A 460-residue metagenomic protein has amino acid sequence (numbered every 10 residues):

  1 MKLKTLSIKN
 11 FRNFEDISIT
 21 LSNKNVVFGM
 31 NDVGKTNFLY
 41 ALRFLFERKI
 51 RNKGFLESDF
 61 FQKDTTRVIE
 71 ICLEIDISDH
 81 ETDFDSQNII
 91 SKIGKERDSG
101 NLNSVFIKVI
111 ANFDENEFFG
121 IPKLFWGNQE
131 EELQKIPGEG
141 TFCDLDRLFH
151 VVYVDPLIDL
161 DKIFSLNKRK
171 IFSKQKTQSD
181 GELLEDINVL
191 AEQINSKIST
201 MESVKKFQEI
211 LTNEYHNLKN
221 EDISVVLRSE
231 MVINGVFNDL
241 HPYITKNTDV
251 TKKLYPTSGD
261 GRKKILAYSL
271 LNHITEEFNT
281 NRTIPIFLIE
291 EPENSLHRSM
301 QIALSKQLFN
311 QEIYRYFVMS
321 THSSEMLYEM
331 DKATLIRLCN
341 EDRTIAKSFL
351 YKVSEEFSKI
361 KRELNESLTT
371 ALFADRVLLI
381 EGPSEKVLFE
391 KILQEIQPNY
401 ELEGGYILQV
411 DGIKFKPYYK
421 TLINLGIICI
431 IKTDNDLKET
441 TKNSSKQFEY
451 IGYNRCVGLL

Functional and structural regions predicted by a protein language model:
M1-E47, K53, P242-L368, V387: Switch/communication elements of ASCE P-loop NTPase nucleotide-binding domains
I19-T20, Q62-R67, D98-L102, F113 (+8 more regions): Conserved catalytic network of the ASCE P-loop NTPase/AAA+ motor domain
L39-N101: Conserved P-loop NTP-binding catalytic core
T66-I71, N103-I107, R147-V151, D331-T334 (+3 more regions): Short glycine-/polar-rich loops that comprise or flank the Walker A/P-loop and associated switch/sensor motifs
E70, H80, N88-D186: Electropositive, glycine-dotted interaction segments that contact anionic polymers or phosphate-rich ligands
L166, S173-I286: Extended helical coiled-coil dimerization/tether regions that scaffold and oligomerize large DNA-maintenance assemblies
I313, E325-E439: RecA-like P-loop NTPase motor core
D434, T440-L460: Activity-critical C-terminal alpha-helical subdomain
